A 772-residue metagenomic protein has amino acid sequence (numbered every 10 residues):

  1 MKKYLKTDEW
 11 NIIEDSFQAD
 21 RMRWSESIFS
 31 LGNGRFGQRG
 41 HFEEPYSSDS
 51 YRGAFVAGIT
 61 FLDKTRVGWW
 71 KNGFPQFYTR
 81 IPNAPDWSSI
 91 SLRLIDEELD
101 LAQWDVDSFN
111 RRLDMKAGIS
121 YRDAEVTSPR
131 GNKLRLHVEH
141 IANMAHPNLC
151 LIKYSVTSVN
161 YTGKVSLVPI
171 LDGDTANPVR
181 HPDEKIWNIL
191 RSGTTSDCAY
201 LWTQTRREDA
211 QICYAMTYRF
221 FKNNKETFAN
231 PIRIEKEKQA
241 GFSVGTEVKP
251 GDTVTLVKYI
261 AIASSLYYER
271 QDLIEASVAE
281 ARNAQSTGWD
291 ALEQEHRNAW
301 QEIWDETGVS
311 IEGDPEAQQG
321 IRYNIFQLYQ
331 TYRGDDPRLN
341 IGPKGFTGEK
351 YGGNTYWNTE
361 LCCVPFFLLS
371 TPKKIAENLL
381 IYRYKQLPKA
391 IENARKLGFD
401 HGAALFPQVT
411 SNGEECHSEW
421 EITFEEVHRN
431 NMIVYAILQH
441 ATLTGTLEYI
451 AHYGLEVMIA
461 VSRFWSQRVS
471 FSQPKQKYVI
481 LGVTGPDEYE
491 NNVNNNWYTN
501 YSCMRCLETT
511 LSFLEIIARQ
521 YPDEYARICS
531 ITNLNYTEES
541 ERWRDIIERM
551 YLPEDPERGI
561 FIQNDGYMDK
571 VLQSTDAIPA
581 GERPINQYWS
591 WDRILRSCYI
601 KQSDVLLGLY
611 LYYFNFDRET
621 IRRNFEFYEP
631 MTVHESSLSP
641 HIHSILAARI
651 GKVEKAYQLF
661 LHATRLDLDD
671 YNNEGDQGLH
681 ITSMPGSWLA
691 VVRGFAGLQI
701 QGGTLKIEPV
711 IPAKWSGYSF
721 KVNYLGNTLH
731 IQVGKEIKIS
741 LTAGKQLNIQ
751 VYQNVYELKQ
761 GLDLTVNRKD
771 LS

Functional and structural regions predicted by a protein language model:
M1-Y351, W589-R593, L771-S772: Acidic/polar, glycine-enriched structural segments that form the non-catalytic walls/loops of the carbohydrate-binding
R23-V56, T60, N358, C362 (+7 more regions): C-terminal capping/lid segments that line or modulate ligand- or cofactor-binding pockets
Q76-P129, L134-R135, R618-R622, E629 (+1 more regions): Non-catalytic C-terminal accessory modules of carbohydrate-active enzymes
T307-L339, P343, N500, A526-G566: Gly/Pro-rich turn-and-neighbor structural signature
Y323-Q330, Y382-K389, E456-R468, R505 (+3 more regions): Alpha-helical scaffold segments in carbohydrate-active enzymes
Y332-T347, K373-Y435, A441, L447-H452 (+3 more regions): Helix-terminus loop motifs that line ligand-binding clefts
T347-T355, A404-H452, R463-R542: The feature captures the catalytic groove of carbohydrate-active enzymes
T355-L361, P365-Y384, H452, E508 (+2 more regions): Active-site core of glycosidic bond-cleaving carbohydrate-active enzymes
